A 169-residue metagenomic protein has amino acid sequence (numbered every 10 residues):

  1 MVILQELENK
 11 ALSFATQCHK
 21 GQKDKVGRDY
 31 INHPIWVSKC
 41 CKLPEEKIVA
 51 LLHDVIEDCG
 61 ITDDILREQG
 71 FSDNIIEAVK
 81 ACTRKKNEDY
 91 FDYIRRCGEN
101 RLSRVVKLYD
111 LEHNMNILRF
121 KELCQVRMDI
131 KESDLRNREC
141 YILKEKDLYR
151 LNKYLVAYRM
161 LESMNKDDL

Functional and structural regions predicted by a protein language model:
M1-L169: Active-site helical microenvironments for divalent-metal-assisted chemistry
